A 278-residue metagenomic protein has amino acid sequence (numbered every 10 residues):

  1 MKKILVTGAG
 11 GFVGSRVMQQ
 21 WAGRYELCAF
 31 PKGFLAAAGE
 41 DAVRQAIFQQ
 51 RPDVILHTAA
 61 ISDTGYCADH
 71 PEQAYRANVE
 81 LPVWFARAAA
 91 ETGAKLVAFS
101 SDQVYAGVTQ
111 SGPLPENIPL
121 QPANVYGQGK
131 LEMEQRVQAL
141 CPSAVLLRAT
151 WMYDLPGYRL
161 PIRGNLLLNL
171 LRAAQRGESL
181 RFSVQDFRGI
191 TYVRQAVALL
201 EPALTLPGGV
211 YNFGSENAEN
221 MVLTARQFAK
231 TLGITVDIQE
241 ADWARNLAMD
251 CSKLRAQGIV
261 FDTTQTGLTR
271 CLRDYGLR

Functional and structural regions predicted by a protein language model:
K3-W21: N-terminal Rossmann NAD(P)H-binding glycine-rich loop of SDR-like oxidoreductase domains
R16, V197-R245, C251: Mid/C-terminal beta-alpha module of Rossmann-like enzyme folds, strongest in SDR-family dehydrogenases/epimerases
A37-A77, A90: NAD(P)H-binding glycine-rich loop region in Rossmannoid oxidoreductase-like domains and their noncatalytic homologs
A38, D69, Q73-W84, L120 (+2 more regions): Glycine-rich NAD(P)-binding loop of the Rossmann-fold in SDR/ketoreductase-type enzymes
Y75, G112, I118-L131, L160-L168 (+2 more regions): Short-chain dehydrogenase/reductase
V83-Q121: Conserved Rossmann-fold NAD(P)-dependent oxidoreductase catalytic core, especially the SDR/UDP-sugar
Q135-R188: NAD(P)-dependent short-chain dehydrogenase/reductase
N220-R226, Q239-R278: Conserved C-terminal active-site "lid" loop/helix of NAD(P)H-dependent oxidoreductases that clamps the redox cofactor
